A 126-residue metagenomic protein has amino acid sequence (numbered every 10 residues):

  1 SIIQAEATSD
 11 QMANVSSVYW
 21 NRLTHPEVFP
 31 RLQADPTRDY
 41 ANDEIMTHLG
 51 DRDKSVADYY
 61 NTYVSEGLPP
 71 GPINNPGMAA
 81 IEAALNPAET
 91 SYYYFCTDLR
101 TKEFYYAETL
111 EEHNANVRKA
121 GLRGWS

Functional and structural regions predicted by a protein language model:
S1-S126: Bacterial extracytoplasmic/cell-wall-associated proteins, especially those involved in peptidoglycan
